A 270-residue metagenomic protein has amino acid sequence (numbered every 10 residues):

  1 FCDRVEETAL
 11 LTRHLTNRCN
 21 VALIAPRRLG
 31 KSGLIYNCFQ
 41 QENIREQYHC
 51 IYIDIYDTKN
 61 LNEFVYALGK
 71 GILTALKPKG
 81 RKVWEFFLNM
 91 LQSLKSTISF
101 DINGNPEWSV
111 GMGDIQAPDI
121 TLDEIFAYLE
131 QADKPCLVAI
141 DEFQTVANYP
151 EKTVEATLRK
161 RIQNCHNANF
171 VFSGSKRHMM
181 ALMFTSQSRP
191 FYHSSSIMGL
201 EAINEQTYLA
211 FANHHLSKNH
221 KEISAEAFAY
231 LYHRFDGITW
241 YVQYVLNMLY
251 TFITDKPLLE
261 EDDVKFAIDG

Functional and structural regions predicted by a protein language model:
C2-L15: Pre-Walker A adenine-sensing motif
R4, S32, I238: Short, conserved phosphate/pyrophosphate- and ester-handling motifs at nucleotide-, phospho-/glycolipid
C19-N20, A25-L29, G33-L137: P-loop NTPase nucleotide-binding core
N20, W108-K176, T185: Conserved Walker B catalytic segment
Y56-L61, T145, S175-M179, I203-E205 (+1 more regions): Conserved nucleotide-binding/hydrolysis micro-motifs of P-loop NTPases
R177-S195: Short regulatory helix/loop adjacent to the ATP-binding pocket of P-loop NTPases
S196-T207: Conserved AAA+ ATPase "SRH/arginine-finger" region at the nucleotide-binding site
N213-G270: Amphipathic alpha-helical "lid/sensor" segments that cap RecA-like P-loop NTPase cores
